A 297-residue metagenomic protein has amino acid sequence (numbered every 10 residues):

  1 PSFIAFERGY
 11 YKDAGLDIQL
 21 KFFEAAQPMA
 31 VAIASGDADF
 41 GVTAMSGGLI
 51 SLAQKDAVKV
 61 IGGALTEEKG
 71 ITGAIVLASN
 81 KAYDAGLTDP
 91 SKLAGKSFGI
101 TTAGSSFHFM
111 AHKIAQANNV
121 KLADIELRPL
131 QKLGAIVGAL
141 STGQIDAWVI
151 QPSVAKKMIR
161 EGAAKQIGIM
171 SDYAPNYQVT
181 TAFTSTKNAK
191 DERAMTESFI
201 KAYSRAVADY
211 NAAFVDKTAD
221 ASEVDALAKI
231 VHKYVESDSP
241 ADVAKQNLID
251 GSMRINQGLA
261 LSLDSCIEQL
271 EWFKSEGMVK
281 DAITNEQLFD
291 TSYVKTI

Functional and structural regions predicted by a protein language model:
P1-L130, D146-P152, G168, N176: Short, glycine-/small- and polar/acidic-enriched structural segments that line small-molecule recognition paths
P1-R8, K12-A14, L270-I297: N-terminal hydrophobic or amphipathic helices and topogenic motifs
Q19, K245-M253, I283-K295: Short linear loop/turn motifs
L20, E24, P129, G138-T142 (+8 more regions): A residue-level marker of the well-folded mature domains of exported/periplasmic proteins
P28-A30, G47-G48, A135-A139, A155 (+1 more regions): Short, hydrophobic alpha-helical packing/hinge segments within bilobed ligand-binding/sensory domains
A64-I75, I159, A163-E192, I200 (+2 more regions): Periplasmic-binding protein-like
K190-K280: Secondary-structure end/capping motifs
